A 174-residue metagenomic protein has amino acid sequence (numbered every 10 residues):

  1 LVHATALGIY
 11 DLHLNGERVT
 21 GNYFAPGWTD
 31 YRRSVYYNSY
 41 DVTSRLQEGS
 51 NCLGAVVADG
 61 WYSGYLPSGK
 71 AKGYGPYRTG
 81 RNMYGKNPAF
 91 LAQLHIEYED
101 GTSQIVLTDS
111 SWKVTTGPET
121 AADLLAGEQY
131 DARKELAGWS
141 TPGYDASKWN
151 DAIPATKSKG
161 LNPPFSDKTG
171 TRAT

Functional and structural regions predicted by a protein language model:
L1-E135: Accessory beta-strand-rich segments of carbohydrate-active enzymes
A4, N150-D151: Generic detector of well-ordered secondary structure
A137-S140, I153-P154: Long, well-ordered, tryptophan-enriched scaffold segments
A152-T174: Edge strands and adjacent loops of beta-rich recognition modules
